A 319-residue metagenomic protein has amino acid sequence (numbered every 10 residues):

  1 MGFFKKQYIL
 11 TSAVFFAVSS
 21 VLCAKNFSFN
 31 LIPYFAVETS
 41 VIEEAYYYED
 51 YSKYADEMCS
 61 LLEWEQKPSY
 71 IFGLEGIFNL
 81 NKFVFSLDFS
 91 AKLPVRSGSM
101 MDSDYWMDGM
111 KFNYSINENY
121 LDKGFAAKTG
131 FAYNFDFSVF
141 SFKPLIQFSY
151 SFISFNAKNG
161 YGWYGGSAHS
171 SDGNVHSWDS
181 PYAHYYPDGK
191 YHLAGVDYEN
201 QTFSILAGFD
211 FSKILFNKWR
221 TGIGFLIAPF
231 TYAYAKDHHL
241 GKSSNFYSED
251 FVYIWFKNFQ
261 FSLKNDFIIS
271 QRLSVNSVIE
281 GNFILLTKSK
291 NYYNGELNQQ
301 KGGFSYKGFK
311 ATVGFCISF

Functional and structural regions predicted by a protein language model:
M1-N30: Cleavable N-terminal export/targeting peptides
T11-V14, V18-L22, F85, F137 (+2 more regions): Intrinsically disordered, low-complexity segments enriched in Ser/Pro/Gly/Ala and basic residues
K25-A36, S40-I42, S60-N79, S86 (+4 more regions): Secretion/assembly modules of Gram-negative surface proteins
K25-L31, N81-L87, S138-P144, F203 (+4 more regions): Outer-envelope beta-barrel architecture signal
L31-T39, L87-V95, Y133, P144-F152 (+4 more regions): Transmembrane beta-barrel strands of outer-membrane/channel proteins
S40-S69, A91-A126, S151-T202, A228-S262 (+1 more regions): Extracellular/periplasm-exposed beta-strand and loop segments of Gram-negative cell-envelope proteins, dominated by
F72-L80, A127-F135, I146-Y150, I205-K213 (+4 more regions): Residues on the lipid-exposed face of transmembrane beta-strands in outer-membrane beta-barrel proteins
E199, F211-N217: Short, conserved, surface-exposed binding loops centered on an aromatic residue
